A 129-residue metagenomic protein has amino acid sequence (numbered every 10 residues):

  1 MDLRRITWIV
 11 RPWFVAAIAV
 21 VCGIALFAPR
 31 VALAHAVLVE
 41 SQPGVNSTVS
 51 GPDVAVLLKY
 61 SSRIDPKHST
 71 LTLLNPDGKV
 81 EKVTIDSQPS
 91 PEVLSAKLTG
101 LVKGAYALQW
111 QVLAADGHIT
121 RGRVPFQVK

Functional and structural regions predicted by a protein language model:
D2-I18: Bacterial N-terminal signal peptides that target proteins for export
V20-V21, A32: Cleavable N-terminal signal peptides
L33-P52: N-terminal edge beta-strand
A55-K59, G117-K129: Extended, polar beta-sheet/loop recognition surfaces of beta-rich domains that mediate binding to diverse ligands
V56-E81: Short, surface-exposed alpha-helix to beta-strand junction/turn motifs within ectodomains of secreted and cell-envelope
K97, V102-L108: A glycine-anchored, Pro-Gly-centered beta-turn/N-cap motif
